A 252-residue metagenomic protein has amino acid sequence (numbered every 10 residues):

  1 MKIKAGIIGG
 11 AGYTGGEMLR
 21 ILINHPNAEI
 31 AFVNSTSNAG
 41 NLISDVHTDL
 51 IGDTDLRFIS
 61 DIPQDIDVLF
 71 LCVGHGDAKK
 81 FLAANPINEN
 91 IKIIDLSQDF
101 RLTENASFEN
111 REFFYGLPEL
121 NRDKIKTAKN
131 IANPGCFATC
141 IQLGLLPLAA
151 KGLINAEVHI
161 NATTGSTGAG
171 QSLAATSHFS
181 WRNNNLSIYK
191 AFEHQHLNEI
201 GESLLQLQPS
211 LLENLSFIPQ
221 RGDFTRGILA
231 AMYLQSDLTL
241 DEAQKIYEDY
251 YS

Functional and structural regions predicted by a protein language model:
M1-A191, S210: N-terminal Rossmann-like NAD(P) cofactor-binding subdomain of oxidoreductases, focused on the glycine-rich
G168-S252: Charged docking surfaces used in two-component/phosphorelay signaling
